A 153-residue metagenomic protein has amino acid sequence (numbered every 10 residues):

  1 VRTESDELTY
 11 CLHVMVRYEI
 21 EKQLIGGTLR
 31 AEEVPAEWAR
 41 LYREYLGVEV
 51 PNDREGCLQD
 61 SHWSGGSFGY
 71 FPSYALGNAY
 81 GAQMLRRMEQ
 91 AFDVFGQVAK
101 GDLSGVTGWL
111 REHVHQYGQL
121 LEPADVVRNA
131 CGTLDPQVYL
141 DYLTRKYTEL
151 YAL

Functional and structural regions predicted by a protein language model:
V1-T9: Acidic/histidine-rich catalytic neighborhood
V14, Y18-L153: C-terminal, non-catalytic "cap/extension" segments appended to globular domains
